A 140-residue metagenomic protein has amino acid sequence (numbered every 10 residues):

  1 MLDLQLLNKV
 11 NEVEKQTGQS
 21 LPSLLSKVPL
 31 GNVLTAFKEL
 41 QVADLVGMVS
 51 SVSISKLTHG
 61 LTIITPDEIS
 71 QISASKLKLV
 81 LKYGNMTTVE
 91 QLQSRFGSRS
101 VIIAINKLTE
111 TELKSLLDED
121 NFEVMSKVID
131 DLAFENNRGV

Functional and structural regions predicted by a protein language model:
M1-V140: General marker for long, soluble alpha-helical cores
